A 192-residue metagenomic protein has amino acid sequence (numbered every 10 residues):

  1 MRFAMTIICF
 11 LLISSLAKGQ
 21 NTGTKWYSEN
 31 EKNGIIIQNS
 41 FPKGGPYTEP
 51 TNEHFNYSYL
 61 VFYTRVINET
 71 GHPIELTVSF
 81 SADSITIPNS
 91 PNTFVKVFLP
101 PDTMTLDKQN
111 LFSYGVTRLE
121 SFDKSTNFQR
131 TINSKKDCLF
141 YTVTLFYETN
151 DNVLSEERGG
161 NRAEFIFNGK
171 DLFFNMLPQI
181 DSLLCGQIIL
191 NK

Functional and structural regions predicted by a protein language model:
M1-G23: Bacterial Sec-dependent N-terminal signal peptides
N21-Y59, E69-G71: Low-complexity, acidic Ser/Thr/Pro/Gly-rich terminal tails and inter-domain linkers that flank the onset of structured
I37, L60-F62, L76, F140: Hydrophobic residues positioned within well-ordered beta-strands of beta-sheet architectures
Y47, S84-T86, E148-N150: A short local loop/turn or secondary-structure capping micro-motif enriched for an aromatic residue
F55-V61, N127, N133: Short, well-structured alpha-helical interface segments that form or flank functional binding sites
T64-V66: Buried hydrophobic-core signal for structured, non-transmembrane domains
G71-N133: The feature marks short-to-medium sequence segments in extracytoplasmic or secretory-pathway proteins
T126-K192: Surface-exposed edge beta-strand/loop patches
